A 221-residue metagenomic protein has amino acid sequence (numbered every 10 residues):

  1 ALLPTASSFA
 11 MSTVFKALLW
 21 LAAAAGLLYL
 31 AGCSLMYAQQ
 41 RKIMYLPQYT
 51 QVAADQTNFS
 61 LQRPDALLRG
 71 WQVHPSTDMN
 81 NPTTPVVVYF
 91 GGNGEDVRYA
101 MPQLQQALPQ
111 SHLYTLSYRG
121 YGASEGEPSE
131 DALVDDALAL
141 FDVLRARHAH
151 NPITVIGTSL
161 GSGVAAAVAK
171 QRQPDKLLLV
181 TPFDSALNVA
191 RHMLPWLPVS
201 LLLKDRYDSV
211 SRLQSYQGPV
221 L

Functional and structural regions predicted by a protein language model:
A17, L21-Q62: An N-terminal hydrophobic leader/cap segment in hydrolases
L67-V143, R147, N151, G163 (+1 more regions): Membrane-embedded segments
E130, F183-L202: Flexible "cap/lid" loop of the alpha/beta hydrolase fold
V155-G157, V180: Short beta-strand immediately N-terminal to the catalytic nucleophile in serine-hydrolase-like folds
G157-G161, A165: Gly/Ala-rich beta-loop-alpha elbow adjacent to hydrolase catalytic centers
A167-D175: Conserved hydrolase catalytic core segment
P174, L178-N188, D205-S209: Active-site nucleophile loop of the alpha/beta-hydrolase fold
V199-L221: The feature captures the conserved acid-bearing segment of alpha/beta-hydrolase catalytic domains
